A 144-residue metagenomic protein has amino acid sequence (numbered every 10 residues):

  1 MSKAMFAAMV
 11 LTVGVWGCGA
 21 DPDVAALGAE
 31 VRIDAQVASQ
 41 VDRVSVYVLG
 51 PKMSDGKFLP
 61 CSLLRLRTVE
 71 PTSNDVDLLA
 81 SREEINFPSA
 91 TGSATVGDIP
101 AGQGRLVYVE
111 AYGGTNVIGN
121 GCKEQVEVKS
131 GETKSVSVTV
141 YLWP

Functional and structural regions predicted by a protein language model:
M1-W16: Sec-dependent bacterial lipoprotein signal peptides
F6-A7, A35, D98: Residues embedded in well-ordered secondary-structure elements
G14-S39, V109, S130-P144: Bacterial Sec-dependent N-terminal signal peptides
Q40-V44: Short flexible loop/turn segments that cap and initiate beta-strands
S45-S130, K134: Tryptophan-paired
